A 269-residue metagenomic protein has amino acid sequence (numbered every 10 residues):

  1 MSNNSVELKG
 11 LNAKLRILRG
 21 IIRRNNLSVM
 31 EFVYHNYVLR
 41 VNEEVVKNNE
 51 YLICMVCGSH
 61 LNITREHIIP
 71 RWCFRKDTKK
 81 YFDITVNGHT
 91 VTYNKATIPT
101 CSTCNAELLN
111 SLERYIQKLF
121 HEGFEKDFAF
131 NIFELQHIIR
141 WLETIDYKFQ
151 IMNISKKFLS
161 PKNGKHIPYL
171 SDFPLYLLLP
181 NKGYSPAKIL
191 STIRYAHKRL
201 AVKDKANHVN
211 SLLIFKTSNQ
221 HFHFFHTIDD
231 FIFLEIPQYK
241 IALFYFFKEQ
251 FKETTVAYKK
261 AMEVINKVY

Functional and structural regions predicted by a protein language model:
S2-N49: N-terminal alpha-helical interaction blocks
Y51, N62, I98: Residues immediately within or flanking Cys/His clusters that coordinate Zn2+ in small zinc-binding modules
C54-C57, C101: Short cysteine-rich clusters marking metal-coordination/redox-active sites
G58-T92: Histidine-centered nuclease catalytic patch
I69-D77, I116-E125: Short cysteine/histidine-rich metal-coordination sites, predominantly Zn2+-binding motifs
N87-K118: Short Cys/His-centered divalent metal-binding micro-motifs
E107-S111, I138-Y176: Short flanking/linker segments adjacent to small metal-binding domains or redox-active Cys/His motifs
N163-Y269: C-terminal, charged low-complexity interaction regions
